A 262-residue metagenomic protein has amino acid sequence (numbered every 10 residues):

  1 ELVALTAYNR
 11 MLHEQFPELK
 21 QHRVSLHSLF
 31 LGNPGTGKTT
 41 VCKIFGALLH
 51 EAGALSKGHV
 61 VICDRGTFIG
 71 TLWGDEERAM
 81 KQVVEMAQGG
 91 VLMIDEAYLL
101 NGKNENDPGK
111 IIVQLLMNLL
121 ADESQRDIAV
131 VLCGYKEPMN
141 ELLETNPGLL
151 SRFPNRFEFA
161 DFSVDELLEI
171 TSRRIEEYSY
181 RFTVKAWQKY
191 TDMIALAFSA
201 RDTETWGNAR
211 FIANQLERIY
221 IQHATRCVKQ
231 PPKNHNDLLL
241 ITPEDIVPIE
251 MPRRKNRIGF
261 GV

Functional and structural regions predicted by a protein language model:
E1-L26: Pre-Walker A (pre-P-loop) alpha-helix and adjacent loop at the N terminus of AAA/AAA+ ATPase modules, a conserved
L19-G58, E85, F153: Walker A/P-loop
A52-K57, E141-T145, L150, F159-T205 (+1 more regions): Conserved C-terminal "switch" segment of AAA+ ATPases
G58-A87: Short glycine-rich substrate-engagement loop in P-loop NTPases that contacts/grips substrate
R65-D75, L99-K110, R156-E158: Flexible beta-alpha connector loops of hexameric P-loop NTPases
Y98-V131, E137, E144-L150: Conserved catalytic/switch belt of AAA+ P-loop NTPases
G207-K229: C-terminal helical "lid" of AAA+/P-loop NTPase domains
Q222-V262: C-terminal engagement/docking regions of AAA+ P-loop ATPases
